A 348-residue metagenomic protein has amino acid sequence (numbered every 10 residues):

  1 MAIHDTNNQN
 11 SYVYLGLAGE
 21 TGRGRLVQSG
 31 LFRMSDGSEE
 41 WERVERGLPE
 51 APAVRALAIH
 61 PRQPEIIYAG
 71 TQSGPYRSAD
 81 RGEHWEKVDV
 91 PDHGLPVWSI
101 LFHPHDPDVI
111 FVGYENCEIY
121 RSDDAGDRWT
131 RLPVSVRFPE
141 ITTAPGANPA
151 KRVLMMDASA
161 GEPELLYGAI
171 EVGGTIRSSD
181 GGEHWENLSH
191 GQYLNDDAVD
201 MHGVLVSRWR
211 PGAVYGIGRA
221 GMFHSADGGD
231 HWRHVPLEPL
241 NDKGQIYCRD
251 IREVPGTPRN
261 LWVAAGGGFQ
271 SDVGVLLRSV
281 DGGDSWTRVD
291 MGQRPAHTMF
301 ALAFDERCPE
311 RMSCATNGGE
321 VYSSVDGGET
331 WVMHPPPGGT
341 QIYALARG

Functional and structural regions predicted by a protein language model:
M1-G348: Extracellular glycan-interacting surfaces
